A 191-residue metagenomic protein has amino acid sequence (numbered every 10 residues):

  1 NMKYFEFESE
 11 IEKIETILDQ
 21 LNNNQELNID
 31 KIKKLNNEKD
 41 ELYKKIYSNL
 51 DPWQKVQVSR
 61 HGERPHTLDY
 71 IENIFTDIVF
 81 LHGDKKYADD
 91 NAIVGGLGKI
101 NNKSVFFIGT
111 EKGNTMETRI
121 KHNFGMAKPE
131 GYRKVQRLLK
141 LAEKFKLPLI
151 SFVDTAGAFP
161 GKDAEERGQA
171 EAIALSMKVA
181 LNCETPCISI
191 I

Functional and structural regions predicted by a protein language model:
N1-I191: Terminal-region recognition feature
